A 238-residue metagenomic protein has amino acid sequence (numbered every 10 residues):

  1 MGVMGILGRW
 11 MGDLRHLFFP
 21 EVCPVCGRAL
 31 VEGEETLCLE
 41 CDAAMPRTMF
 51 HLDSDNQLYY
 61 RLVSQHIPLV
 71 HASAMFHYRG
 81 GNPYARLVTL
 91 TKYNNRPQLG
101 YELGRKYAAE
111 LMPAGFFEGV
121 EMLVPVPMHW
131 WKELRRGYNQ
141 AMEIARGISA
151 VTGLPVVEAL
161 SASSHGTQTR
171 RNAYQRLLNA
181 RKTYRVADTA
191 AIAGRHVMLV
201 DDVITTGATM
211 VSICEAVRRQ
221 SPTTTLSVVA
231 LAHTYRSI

Functional and structural regions predicted by a protein language model:
M1-V200, T205-I238: Glycine-rich phosphate/pyrophosphate-handling loop used in enzymes and phosphotransfer proteins
